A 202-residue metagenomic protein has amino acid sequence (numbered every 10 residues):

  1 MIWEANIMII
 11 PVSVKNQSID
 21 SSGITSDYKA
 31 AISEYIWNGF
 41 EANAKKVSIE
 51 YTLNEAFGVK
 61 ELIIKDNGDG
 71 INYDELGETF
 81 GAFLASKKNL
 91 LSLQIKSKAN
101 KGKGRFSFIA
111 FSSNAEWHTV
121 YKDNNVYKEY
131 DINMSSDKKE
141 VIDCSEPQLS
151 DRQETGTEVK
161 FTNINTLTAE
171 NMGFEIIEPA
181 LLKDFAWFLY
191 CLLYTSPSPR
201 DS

Functional and structural regions predicted by a protein language model:
M1-E158: GHKL (Bergerat-fold) ATPase N-terminal catalytic module, capturing the glycine-rich phosphate-binding loop and acidic
I71, I164, P199: Hydrophobic pocket-lining residues within nucleotide cofactor-binding pockets
K122, N165-T166: Short acidic/polar capping segments at secondary-structure boundaries
V159-N163: P-loop NTPase motor core
A169-G173: Solvent-exposed, non-transmembrane alpha-helical starts
P179-L193: Short, cationic low-complexity segments
Y194-D201: Conserved small/polar residues in nucleotide/adenosyl-binding loops
